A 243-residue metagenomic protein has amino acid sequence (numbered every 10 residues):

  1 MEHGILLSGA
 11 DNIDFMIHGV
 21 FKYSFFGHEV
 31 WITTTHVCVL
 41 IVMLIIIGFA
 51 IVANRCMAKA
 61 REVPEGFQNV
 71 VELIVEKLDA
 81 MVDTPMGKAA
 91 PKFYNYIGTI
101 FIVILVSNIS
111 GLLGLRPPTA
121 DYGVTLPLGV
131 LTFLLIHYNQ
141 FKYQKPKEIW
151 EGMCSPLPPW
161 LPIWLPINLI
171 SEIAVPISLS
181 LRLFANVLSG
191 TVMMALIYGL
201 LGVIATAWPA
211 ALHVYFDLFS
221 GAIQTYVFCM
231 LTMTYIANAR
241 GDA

Functional and structural regions predicted by a protein language model:
M1-A243: Selective transmembrane helix interface/packing segments
